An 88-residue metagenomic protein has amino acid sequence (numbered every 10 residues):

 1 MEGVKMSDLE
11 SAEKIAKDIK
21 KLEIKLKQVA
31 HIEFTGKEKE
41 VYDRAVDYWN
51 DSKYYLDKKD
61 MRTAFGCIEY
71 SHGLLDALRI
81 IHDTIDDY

Functional and structural regions predicted by a protein language model:
G3-Y42: Amphipathic, heptad-repeat alpha-helical segments
K5, L22, D60-R62, A77: OB-fold and OB-like single-stranded nucleic-acid-recognition modules and their adjacent interaction interfaces
A30-E33, D60, R79-D86: Long, hydrophobic, amphipathic alpha-helical segments used as structural scaffolds
V46, H72-Y88: Short, charge-rich amphipathic alpha-helical segments embedded in non-transmembrane helical bundles/solenoids
